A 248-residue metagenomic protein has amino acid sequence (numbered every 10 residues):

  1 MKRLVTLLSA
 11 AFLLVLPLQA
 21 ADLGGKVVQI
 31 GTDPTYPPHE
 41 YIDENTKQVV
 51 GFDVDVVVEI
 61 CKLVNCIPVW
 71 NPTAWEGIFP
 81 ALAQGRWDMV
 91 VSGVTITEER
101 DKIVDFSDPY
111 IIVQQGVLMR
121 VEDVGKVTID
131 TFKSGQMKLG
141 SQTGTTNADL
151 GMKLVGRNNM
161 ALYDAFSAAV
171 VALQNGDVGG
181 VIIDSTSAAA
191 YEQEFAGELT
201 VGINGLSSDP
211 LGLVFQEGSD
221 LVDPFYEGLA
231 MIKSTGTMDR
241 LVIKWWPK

Functional and structural regions predicted by a protein language model:
D22-V94, K102: Extracytoplasmic small-molecule ligand-binding "clamshell" domains of the periplasmic binding protein/Venus flytrap
V28-P34, F106-T128, L213-Q216: Hydrophobic/proline-rich hinge and linker segments of small-molecule sensing/allosteric domains, predominantly
V28-T32, V50, I129-G144: Short loop->beta-strand "edge-of-pocket" segments that line small-molecule binding or catalytic clefts across diverse
P34, I112-G116, S185, A189-A230 (+1 more regions): Periplasmic-binding protein-like
V54-D55, V69-P80, G125-V127, A161-N175 (+1 more regions): Short helix-initiation/N-cap motifs at beta->coil->alpha
I67, T146-Y163, V201-G202, L229-K248: Ligand-binding clefts/hinges and TM-proximal coupling segments of bilobed small-molecule sensing domains
G77-P80, G93-I103, M152-K153, Q174-N175 (+1 more regions): A ligand-binding cleft/hinge motif common to bilobed small-molecule-binding domains
M119-K138, D223: Flexible hinge/capping segments at coil-to-helix
